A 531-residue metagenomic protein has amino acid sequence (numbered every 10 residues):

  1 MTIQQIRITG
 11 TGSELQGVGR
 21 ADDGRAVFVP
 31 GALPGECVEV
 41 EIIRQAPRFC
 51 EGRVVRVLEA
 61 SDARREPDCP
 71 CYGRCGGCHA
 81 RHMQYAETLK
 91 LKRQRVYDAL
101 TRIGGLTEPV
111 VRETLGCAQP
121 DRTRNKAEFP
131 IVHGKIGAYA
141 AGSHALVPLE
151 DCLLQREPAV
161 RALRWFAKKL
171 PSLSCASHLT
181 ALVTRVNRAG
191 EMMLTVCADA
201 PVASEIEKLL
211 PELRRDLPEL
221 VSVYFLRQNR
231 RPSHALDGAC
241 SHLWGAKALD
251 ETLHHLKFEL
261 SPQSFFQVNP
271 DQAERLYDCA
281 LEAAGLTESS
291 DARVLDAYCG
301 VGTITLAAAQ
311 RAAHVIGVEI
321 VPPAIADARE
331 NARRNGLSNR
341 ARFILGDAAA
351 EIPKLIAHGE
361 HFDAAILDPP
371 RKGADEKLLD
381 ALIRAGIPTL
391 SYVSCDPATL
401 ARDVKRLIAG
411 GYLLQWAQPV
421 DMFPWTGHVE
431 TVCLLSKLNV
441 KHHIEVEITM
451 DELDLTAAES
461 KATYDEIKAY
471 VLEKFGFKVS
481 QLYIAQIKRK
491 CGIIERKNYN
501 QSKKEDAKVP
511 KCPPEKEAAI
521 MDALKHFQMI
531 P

Functional and structural regions predicted by a protein language model:
M1-C71, N339-R342, A350: Terminal RNA-binding accessory module
T2-R7, S13, P201-T456, Y464: Rossmann-like S-adenosyl-L-methionine
G17-D22, G137-G142, A328: Short, acidic/hydrophobic/Gly-rich beta-strand patch recurrent on exposed beta strands that often constitutes part
V55-P67, G73-S177, A203: Extended interfacial segments that mediate partner engagement and assembly in macromolecular machines
K461, V509-P531: Phospho-regulated, low-complexity intrinsically disordered regions of nuclear gene-regulatory and chromatin-associated
T463-F475, A485-C491: DNA-recognition alpha helix
E495-E505: Short Lys/Arg-enriched helix C-cap and helix-to-coil transition segments that create basic nucleic-acid-contact patches
